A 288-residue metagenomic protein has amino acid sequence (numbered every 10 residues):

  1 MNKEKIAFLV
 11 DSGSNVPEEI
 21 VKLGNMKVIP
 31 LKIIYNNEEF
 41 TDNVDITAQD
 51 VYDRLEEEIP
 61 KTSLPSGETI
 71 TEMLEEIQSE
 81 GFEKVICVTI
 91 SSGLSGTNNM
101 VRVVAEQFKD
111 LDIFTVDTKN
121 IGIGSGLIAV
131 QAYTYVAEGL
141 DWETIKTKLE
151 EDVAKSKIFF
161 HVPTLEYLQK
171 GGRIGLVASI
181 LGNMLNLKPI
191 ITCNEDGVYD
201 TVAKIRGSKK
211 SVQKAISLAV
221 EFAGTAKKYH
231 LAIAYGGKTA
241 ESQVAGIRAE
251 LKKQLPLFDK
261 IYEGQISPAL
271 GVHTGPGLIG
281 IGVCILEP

Functional and structural regions predicted by a protein language model:
N2-A7, G13-K27, K32, E38 (+5 more regions): Mixed-charge interfacial surface used for oligomerization/domain docking and macromolecular partner engagement
E38-M100, V104-Q107: Class I S-adenosyl-L-methionine
